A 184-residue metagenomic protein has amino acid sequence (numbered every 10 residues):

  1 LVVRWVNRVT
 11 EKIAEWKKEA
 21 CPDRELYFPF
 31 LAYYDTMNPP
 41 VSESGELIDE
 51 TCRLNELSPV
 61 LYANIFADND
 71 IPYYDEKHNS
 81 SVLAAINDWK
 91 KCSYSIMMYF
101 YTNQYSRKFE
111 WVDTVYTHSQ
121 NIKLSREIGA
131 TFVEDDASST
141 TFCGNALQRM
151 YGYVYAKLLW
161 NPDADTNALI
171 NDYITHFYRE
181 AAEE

Functional and structural regions predicted by a protein language model:
L1, E183-E184: Intrinsic structural disorder
L1-N167, N171: Catalytic-core regions of glycoside hydrolase
A168-E183: Carbohydrate-binding surfaces of carbohydrate-active enzymes
